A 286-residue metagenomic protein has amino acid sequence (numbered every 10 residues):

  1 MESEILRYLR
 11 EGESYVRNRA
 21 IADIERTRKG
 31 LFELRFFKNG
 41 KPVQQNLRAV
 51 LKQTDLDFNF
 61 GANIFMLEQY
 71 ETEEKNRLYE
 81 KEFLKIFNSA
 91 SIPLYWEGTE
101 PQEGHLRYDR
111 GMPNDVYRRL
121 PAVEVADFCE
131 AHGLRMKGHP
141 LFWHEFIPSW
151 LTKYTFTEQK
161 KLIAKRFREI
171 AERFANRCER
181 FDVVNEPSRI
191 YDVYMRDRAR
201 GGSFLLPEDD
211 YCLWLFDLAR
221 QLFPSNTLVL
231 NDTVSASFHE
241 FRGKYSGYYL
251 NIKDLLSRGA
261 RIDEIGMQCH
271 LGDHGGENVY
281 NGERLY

Functional and structural regions predicted by a protein language model:
M1-Q45, A49-L67, P101-H105, K137 (+3 more regions): Beta-strand-rich domain onsets/edges
K41, F156-K160, L256-I262: Structural helix-adjacent loops and short alpha-helical linkers that scaffold large soluble proteins
K52-Y95, T99, G104: N-terminal structural segment of carbohydrate-active enzymes
F65-K75, E97-Y108, P113-L120, I147-S149 (+3 more regions): Acidic-and-aromatic substrate-binding clefts and catalytic sites of carbohydrate-active enzymes
T72-Y79, R198-Y286: Noncatalytic carbohydrate-binding groove/subsite architecture in carbohydrate-active enzymes
L78-E82, E172-N176, S257: Structural motif
K85, S89-H105, R119-S235: Substrate-binding cleft and catalytic face of glycoside hydrolase catalytic domains, especially the flexible beta-alpha
